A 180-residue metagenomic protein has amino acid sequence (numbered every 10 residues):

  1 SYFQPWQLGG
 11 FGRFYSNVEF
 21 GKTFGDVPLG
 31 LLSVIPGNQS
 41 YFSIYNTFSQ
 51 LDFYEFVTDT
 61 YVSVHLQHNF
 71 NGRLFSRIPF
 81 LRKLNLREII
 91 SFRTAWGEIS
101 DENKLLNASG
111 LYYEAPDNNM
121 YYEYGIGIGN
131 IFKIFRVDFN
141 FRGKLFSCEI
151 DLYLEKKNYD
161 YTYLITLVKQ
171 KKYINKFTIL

Functional and structural regions predicted by a protein language model:
S1-L180: Exposed, low-structure sequence patches enriched in small/polar residues
